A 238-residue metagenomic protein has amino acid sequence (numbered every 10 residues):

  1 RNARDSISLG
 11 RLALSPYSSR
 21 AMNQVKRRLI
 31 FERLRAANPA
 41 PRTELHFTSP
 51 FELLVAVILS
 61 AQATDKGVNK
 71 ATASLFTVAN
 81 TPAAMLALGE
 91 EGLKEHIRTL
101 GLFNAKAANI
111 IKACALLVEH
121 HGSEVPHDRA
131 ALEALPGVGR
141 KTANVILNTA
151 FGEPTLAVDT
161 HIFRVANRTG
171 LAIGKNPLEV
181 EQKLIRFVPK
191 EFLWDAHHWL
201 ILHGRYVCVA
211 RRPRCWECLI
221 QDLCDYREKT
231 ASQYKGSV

Functional and structural regions predicted by a protein language model:
S6, S19-R20, T142: Intrinsically disordered low-complexity regions specifically enriched for long asparagine
S8-A13, Y17-S18: Short, positively charged and aromatic/hydrophobic N-terminal segments
N23-G236: Catalytic cores of DNA base-excision repair glycosylases
